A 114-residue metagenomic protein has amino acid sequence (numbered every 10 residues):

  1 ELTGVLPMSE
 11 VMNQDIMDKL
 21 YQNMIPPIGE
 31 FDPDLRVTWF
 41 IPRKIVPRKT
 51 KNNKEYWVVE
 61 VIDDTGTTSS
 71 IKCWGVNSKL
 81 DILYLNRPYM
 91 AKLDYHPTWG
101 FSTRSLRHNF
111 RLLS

Functional and structural regions predicted by a protein language model:
E1-S114: Noncatalytic, beta-rich nucleic-acid-contacting surfaces in large DNA/RNA-processing enzymes
